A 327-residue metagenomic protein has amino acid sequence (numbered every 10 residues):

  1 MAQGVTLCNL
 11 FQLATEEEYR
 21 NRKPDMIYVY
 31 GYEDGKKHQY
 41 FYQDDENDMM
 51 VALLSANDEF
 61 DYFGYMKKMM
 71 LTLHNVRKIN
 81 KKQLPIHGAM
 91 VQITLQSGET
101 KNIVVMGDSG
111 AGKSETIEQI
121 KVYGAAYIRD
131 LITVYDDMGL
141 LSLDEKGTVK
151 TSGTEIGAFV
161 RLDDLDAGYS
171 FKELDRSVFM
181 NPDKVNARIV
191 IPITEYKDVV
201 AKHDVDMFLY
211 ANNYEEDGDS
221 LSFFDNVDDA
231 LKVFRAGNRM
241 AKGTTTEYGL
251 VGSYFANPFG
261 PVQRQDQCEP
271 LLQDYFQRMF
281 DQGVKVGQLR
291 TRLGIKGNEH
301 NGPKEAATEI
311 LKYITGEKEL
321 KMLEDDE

Functional and structural regions predicted by a protein language model:
M1-D61, E327: Long, basic/Gly/Ser/Thr-rich N-terminal segments that mediate initial subcellular attachment or targeting
D44-N47, T94-G98, S142-V149: Short acidic-glycine loop/turn motifs at beta-strand connectors
N47-N102: Extreme N-terminal, non-catalytic leader segments that precede Walker-type/kinase nucleotide-binding cores
N57-D58, Q96-G98, G110-A111, I156-A158 (+2 more regions): Short, glycine-/Ser/Thr-/acidic-enriched flexible segments
N80, Y123-L131: Secondary-structure transition/capping motifs at alpha-helix termini and the adjoining loop/turn into the next element
G98-A125: Glycine-rich phosphate-binding P-loop
I128-D198: Conserved nucleotide-sensing/catalytic segment adjacent to the nucleotide-binding pocket in NTP-handling enzymes
K184-E327: Conserved NTP phosphate-binding and transfer environment spanning the P-loop NTPase/kinase superfamily
